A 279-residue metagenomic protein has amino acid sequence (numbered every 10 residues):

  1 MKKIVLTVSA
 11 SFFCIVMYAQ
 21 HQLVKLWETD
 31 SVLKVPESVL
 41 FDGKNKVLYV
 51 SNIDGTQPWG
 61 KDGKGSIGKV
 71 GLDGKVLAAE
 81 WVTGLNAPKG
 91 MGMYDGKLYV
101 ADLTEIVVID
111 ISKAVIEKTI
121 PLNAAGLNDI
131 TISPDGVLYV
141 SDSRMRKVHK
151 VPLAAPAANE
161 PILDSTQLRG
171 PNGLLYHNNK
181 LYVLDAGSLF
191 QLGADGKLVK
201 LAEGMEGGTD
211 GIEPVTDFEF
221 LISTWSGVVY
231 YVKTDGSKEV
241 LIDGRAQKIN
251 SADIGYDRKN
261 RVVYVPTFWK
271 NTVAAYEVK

Functional and structural regions predicted by a protein language model:
M1-V24: Bacterial Sec-dependent N-terminal signal peptides
L23, W27, E105-D135, S141: Asp-box/WD-like beta-propeller blade repeats and closely related beta-sheet repeat scaffolds
L23-D30, K75-V82, V115-P121, A157-S165 (+2 more regions): A short beta-strand motif characteristic of beta-propeller blades
V32-N45, G63, V82-K97, N123-L138 (+5 more regions): Beta-rich, blade/repeat-based domains predominating in secreted/periplasmic proteins but also intracellular
L48-D62, L98-T104, L138-R146, L181-G187 (+2 more regions): Conserved beta-strand positions in repeat-built beta-propeller and related beta-rich domains
G68, V107-V108, H149, F190-Q191 (+2 more regions): WD40 beta-propeller blade core
V70-K75, D110-V115, P152-P156, G193-K197 (+2 more regions): Short loop/turn segments that connect beta-strands within beta-propeller blades
D253-K279: Blade-level signature of beta-propeller repeat domains, shared across WD40, Kelch, NHL, RCC1 and BNR/Asp-box propellers
